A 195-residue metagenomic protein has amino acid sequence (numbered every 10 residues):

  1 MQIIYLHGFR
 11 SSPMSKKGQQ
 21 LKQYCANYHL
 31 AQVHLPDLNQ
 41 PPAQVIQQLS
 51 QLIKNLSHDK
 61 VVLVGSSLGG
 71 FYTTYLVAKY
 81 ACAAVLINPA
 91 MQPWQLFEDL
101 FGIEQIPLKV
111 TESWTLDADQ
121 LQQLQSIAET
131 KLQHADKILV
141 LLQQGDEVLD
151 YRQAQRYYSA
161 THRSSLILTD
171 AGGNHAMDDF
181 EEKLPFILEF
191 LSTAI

Functional and structural regions predicted by a protein language model:
M1, H58-V61, C82, D136-K137: Short coil/turn segments at beta-strand junctions that form active-site/ligand-binding loops
M1-H58, N174: Active-site catalytic motif of lipid deacylating hydrolases and related acyltransferases
Y5-F9, V64, L141-Q143: Short hydrophobic segments within beta-strands
C25, Y80, T161: Active-site catalytic pocket residues across diverse enzymes, especially alpha/beta-hydrolases
H34, V62-V64, V85-L86: Short, conserved beta-strand segments within well-ordered enzyme catalytic domains that often line or immediately flank
V64-T73: Gly/Ala-rich beta-loop-alpha elbow adjacent to hydrolase catalytic centers
L76-V77: Aromatic pocket-lining residues of Rossmann-like dinucleotide-binding sites
A83-I195: The alpha/beta-hydrolase serine catalytic core
